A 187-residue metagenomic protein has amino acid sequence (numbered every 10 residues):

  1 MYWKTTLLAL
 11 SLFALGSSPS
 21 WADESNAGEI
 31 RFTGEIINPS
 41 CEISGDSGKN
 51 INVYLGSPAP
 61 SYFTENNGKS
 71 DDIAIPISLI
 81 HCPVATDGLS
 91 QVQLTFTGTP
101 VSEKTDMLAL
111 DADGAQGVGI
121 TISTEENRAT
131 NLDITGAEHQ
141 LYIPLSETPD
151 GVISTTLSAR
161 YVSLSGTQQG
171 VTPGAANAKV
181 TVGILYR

Functional and structural regions predicted by a protein language model:
Y2-T5, S20-R187: Mature extracellular/passenger domains of Gram-negative fimbrial/pilin and adhesin proteins
A9-G16: Bacterial N-terminal signal peptides
